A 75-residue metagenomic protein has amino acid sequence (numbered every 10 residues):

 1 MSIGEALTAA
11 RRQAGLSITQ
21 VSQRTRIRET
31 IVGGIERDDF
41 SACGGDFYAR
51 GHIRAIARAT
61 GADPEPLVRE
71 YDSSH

Functional and structural regions predicted by a protein language model:
M1-H75: Cytosolic/nucleoplasmic/matrix-facing N-terminal domains/tails of membrane-anchored or organelle-targeted proteins
